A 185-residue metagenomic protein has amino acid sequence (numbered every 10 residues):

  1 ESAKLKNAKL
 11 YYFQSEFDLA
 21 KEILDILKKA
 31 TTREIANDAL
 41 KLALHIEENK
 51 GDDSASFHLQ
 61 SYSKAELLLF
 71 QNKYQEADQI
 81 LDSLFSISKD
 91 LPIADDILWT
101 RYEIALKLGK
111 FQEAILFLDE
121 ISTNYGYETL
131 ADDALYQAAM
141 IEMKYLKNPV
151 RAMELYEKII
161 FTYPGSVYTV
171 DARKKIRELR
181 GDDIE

Functional and structural regions predicted by a protein language model:
E1-E185: Acidic, polar-rich low-complexity tracts and alpha-helical solenoid repeat scaffolds
